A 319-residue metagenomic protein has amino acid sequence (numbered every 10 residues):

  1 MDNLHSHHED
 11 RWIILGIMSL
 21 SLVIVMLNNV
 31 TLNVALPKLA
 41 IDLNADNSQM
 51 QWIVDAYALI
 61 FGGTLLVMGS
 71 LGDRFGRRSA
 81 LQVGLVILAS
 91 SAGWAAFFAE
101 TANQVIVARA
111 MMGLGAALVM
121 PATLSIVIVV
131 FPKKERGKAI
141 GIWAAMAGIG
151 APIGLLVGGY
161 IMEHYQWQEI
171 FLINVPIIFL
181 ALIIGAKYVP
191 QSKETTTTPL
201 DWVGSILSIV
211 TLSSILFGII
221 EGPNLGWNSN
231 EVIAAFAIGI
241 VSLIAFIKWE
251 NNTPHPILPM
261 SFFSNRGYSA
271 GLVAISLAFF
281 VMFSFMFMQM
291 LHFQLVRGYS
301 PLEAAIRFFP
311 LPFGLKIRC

Functional and structural regions predicted by a protein language model:
D2-K187: Transmembrane-helix bundle of Major Facilitator Superfamily
N3-R11, T197, L225, M260-G267 (+1 more regions): Helix-boundary and loop/linker segments of multi-pass membrane transporters
H8-S19, A102, W202-S205, V210 (+1 more regions): Primarily residues marking transmembrane-helix entry/exit sites
I14-L27, T31-I60, Q166, N230-A235 (+1 more regions): Transmembrane core module of solute transporters
L15-G16, Q82, V107, L172 (+4 more regions): Hydrophobic alpha-helical transmembrane segments
V83, R136-I149, T197-L207, V232 (+1 more regions): Cytoplasmic-side transmembrane-helix entry/capping segments in multi-pass membrane proteins
R136, V175-E194, I209-E221, A237-T253: C-terminal membrane-cytosol helix-exit motif in multi-pass small-molecule transporters
E163-V175, I220-V232, S300: A membrane-interface helix-boundary motif in multi-pass transporters
